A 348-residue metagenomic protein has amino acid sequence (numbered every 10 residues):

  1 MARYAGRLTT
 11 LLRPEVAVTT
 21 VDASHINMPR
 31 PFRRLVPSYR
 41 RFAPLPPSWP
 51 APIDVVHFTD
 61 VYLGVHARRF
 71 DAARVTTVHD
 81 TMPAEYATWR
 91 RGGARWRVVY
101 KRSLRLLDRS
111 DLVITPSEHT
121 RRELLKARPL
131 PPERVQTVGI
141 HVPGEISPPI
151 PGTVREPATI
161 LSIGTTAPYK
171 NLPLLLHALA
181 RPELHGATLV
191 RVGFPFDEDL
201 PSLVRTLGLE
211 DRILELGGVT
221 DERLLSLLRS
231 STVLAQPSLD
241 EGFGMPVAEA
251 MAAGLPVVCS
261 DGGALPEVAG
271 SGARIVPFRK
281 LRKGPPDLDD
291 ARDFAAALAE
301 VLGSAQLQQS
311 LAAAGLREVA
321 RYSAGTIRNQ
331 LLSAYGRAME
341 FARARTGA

Functional and structural regions predicted by a protein language model:
M1-A348: Carbohydrate transferase catalytic cores enriched for Leloir-type hexosyltransferases
